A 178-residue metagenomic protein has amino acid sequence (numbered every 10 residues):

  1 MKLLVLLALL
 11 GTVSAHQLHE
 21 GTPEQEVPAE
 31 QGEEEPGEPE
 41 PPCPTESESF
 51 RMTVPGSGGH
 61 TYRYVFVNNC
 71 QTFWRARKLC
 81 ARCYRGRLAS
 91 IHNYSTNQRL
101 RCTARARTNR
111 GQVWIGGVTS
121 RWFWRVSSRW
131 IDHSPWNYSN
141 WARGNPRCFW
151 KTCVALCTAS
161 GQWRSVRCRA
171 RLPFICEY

Functional and structural regions predicted by a protein language model:
M1-A8: Classical eukaryotic N-terminal signal peptides for Sec-dependent ER targeting/secretion, especially the positively
L7, C168-Y178: Short, structured beta-strand segments at or near domain termini in extracellular proteins/domains
A8-E24: N-terminal signal peptide
P23-Y84: Extracellular disulfide-stabilized recognition modules
G56-G59, A106-N109, R121, G144-F149 (+1 more regions): Extracellular/periplasmic catalytic domains that process cell-envelope and extracellular macromolecules
F73-T108, V113-I115: Conserved hydrophobic ligand-interaction patch in extracellular adhesion modules
R75-A76, R99-C102, N140-A142, S160-R164: Eukaryotic intrinsically disordered and solvent-exposed regulatory patches
Q112-K151: Surface-exposed ligand-recognition segments of extracellular binding domains, strongest in the long/variable loop
